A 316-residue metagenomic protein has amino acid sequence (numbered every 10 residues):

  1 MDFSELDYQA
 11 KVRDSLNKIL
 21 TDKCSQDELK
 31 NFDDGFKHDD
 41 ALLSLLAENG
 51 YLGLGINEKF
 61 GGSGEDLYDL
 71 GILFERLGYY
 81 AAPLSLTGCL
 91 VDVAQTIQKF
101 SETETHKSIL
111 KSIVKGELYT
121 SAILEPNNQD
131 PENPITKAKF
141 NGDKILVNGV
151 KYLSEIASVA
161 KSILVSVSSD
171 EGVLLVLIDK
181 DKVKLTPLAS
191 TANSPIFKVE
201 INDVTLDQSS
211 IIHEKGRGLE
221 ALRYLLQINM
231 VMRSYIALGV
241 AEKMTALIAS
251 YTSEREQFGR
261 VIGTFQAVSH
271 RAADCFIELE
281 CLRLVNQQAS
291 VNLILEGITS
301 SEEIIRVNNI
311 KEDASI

Functional and structural regions predicted by a protein language model:
M1-Y80, L84-S85, F100-T103, S112 (+3 more regions): Alpha-helical interface subdomain recognition
G64-L73, D130-P134, T205-L206: Structural signature of FAD isoalloxazine-binding scaffolds in flavoprotein oxidoreductases
D92-S101: Helix-loop "lid/cap" segments that line or gate small-molecule binding pockets
K115-P126, V165: A short, Trp-centered hydrophobic/proline-enriched beta-strand micro-motif
E132-N148: Cytochrome P450 C-terminal beta-domain/meander region
N133, V150-V183, P187: A short core secondary-structure module
I135-K137, S162-S166, L175-L177, I196-D203 (+1 more regions): Conserved hydrophobic/aromatic beta-strand scaffold that supports enzyme active sites
T191-G218, A246: Internal glycine-rich alpha/beta core junctions
